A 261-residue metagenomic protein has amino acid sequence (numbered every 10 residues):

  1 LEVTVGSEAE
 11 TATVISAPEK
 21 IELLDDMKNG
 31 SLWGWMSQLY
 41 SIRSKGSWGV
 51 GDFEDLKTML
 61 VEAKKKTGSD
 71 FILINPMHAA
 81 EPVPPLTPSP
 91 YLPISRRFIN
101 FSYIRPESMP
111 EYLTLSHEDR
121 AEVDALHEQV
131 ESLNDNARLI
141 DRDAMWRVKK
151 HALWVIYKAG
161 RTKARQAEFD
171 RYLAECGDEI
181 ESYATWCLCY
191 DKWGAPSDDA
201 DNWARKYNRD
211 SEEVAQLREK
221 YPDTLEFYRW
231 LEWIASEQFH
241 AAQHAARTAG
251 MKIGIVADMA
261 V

Functional and structural regions predicted by a protein language model:
L1-E2, S16-V261: Acidic/aromatic-lined carbohydrate-recognition and catalytic surfaces of CAZymes acting on diverse glycans
T4-E8: Beta-strand-rich extracellular modules
E10-I15: C-terminal edge beta-strand
